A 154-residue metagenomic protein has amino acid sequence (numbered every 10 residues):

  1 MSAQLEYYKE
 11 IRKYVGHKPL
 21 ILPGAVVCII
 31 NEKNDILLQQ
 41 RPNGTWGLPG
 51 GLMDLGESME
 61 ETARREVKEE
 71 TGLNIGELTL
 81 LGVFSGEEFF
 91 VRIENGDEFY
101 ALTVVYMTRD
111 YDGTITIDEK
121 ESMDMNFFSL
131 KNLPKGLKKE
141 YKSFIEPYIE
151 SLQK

Functional and structural regions predicted by a protein language model:
M1-V26: Acidic, metal-coordinating catalytic segment for phosphate/diphosphate chemistry, firing primarily on the Nudix
L22, N43, L48, I75 (+1 more regions): Short connector loops at helix/strand junctions that flank enzyme active sites, especially segments positioning acidic
P23-A25, N34, L102-V104, M123: Change "...and in nucleic-acid phosphodiester-cleaving endonucleases..." to "...and in nucleic-acid processing enzymes
I29, V105-R109, N126-S129: Short, well-ordered beta-strand micro-motif
N31-E70: Conserved Nudix-box catalytic region and its N-terminal flanking loop in Nudix hydrolases and closely related
W46, I115-K154: Nudix hydrolase/Nudix homology domain
N74-F84: A short coil-to-beta-strand element that immediately follows conserved catalytic motifs
F84-T114: Active-site-adjacent beta-strand/loop module that shapes the phosphate/pyrophosphate-binding cleft
